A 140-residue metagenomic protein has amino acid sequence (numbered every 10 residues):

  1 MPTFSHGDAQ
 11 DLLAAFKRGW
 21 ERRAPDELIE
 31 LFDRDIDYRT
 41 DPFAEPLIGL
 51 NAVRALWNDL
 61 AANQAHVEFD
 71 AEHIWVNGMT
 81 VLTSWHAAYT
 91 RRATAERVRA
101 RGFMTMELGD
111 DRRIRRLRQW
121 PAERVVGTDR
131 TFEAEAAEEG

Functional and structural regions predicted by a protein language model:
M1-R34, E135-G140: Short, low-complexity N-terminal intrinsically disordered segments enriched in polar/charged residues
M1-T3, D8, R54-G140: A beta-strand edge to alpha-helix "cap/lid" segment located at domain peripheries
K17, P42, H73-W75: Structured beta->alpha junctions
L28, D33-D35, A44, A95 (+1 more regions): Generic secondary-structure boundary/loop-capping signal
D37-I48, A61-A62: A short gly/proline-enriched turn/hairpin at secondary-structure junctions
